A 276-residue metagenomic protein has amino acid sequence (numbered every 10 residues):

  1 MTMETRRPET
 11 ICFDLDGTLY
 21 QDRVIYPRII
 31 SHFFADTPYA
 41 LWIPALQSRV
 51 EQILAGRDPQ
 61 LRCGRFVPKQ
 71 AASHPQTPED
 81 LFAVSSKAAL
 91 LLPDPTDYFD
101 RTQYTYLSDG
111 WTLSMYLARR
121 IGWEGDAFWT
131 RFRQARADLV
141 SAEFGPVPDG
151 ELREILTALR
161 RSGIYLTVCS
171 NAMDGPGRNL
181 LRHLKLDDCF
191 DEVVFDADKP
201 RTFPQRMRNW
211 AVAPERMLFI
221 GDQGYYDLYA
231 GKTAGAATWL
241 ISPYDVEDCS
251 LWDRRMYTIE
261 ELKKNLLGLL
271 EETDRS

Functional and structural regions predicted by a protein language model:
M1-P8, R153-R160, I164-S276: Asp-based, Mg2+/Mn2+-dependent phosphohydrolase catalytic module
T2-R65: Active-site neighborhood of HAD-like aspartate-dependent phosphohydrolases
V24, R28, W111-T112, G175: A generic alpha-helix surface/boundary motif
D36-V50, I121-R133, D188: Short, surface-exposed acidic
L54-A137: A metal-dependent, Asp-based hydrolase signature
T105-W111, V140-T167: Short, acidic loop-to-helix structural element flanking the phosphoryl-transfer center in phosphate-processing enzymes
